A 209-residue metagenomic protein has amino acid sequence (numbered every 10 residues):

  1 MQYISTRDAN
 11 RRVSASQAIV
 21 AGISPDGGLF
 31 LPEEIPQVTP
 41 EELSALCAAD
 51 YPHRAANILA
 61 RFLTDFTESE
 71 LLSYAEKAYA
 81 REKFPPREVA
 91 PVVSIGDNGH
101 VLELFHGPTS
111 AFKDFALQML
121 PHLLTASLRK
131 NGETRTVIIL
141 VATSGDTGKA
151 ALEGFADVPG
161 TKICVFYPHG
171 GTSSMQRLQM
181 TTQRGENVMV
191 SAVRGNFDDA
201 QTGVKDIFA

Functional and structural regions predicted by a protein language model:
M1-A209: PLP-dependent amino-acid enzyme catalytic core
